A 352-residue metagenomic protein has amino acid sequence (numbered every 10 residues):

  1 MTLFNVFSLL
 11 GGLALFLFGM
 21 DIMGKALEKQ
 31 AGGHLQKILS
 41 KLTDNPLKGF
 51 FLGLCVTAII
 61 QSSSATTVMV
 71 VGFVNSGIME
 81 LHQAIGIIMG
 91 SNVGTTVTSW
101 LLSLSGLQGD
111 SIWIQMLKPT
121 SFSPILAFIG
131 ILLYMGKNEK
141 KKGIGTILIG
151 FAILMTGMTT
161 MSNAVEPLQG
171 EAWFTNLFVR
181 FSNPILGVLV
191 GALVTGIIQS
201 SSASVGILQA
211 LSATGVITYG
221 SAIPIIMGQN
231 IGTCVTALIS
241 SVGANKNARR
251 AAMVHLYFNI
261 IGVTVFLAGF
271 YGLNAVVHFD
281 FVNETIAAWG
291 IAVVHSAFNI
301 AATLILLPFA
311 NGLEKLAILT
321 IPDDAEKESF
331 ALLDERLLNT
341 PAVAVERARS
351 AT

Functional and structural regions predicted by a protein language model:
M1-P46, I144-L193, L211-T214: Helix-loop-helix hairpins and the membrane-proximal interhelical loops of multi-pass alpha-helical transport proteins
L9-D21, G53-T57, I125-G136, G150-M161 (+3 more regions): Hydrophobic core segments of alpha-helical transmembrane domains in multi-pass membrane transport and ion-translocation
L42-M69, P184-I207: Hydrophobic alpha-helical transmembrane segments of multi-pass integral membrane proteins, predominantly secondary
I59-T66, I85-L101, P119-S123, L154 (+5 more regions): Membrane-embedded alpha-helical segments of transport systems, primarily multispan ion/solute transporters
I78-G90, T218-I225, N247-Y257: Membrane-interface alpha-helices at helix entry/exit sites of multi-pass transporters
W100-I114, L133-G136, E166, A172-T175 (+4 more regions): Transmembrane helix-loop junctions at the membrane interface of multipass transporters and ion channels
I112-I125, R180, S221-G232: Structural signature of hydrophobic alpha-helical transmembrane segments
I300, P308-T352: Non-transmembrane accessory domains of multi-pass membrane transporters/channels
